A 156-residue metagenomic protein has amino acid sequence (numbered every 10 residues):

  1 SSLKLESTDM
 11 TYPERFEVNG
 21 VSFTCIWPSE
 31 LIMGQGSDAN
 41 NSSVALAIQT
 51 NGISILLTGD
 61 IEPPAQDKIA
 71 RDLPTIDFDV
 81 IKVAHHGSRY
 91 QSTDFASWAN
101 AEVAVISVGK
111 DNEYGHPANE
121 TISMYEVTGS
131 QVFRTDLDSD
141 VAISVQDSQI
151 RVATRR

Functional and structural regions predicted by a protein language model:
S1-R156: Non-globular, low-confidence helical/coil segments that flank catalytic cores
